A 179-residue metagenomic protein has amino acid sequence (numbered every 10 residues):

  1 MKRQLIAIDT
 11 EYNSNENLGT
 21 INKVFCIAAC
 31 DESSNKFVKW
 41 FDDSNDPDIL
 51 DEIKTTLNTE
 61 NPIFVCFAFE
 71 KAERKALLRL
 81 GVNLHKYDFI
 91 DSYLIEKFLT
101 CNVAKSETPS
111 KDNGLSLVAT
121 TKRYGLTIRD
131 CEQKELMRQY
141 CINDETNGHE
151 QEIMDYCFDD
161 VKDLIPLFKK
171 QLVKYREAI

Functional and structural regions predicted by a protein language model:
M1-V24: Entry/capping segment at the start of metal-dependent catalytic domains with acidic active-site entry clusters
K2-R3, T59-I63: A general structural motif
Q4-A7, D43-S44, T56: A short linear-motif detector with a strong N-terminal bias
E16, I53, R74, L78: Catalytic micro-motifs at enzyme active sites that drive phosphoryl/nucleotidyl and oxygen chemistry
E16-I21, K169, K174-I179: Common nucleic-acid-contacting/processivity interface regions adjacent to the catalytic cores of nucleic-acid enzymes
F25, A29, S34-D48, N61-Y175: Active-site-proximal helix-loop-helix substrate-binding element of RNase H-like nuclease domains
I49-N58: Short amphipathic alpha-helix with an adjacent loop that forms part of the alpha/beta core around
